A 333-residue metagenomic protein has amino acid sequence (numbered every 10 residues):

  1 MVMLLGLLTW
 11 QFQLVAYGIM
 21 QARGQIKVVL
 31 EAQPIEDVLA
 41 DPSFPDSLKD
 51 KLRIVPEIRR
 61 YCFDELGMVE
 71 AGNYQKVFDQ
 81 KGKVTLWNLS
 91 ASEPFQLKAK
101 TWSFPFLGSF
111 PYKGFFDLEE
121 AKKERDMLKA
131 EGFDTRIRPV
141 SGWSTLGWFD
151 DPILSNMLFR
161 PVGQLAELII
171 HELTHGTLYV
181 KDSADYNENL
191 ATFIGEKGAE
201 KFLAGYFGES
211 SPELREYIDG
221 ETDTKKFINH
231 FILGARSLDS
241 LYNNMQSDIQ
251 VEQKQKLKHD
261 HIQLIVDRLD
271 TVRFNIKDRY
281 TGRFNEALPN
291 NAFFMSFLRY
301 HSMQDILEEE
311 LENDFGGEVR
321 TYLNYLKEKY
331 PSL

Functional and structural regions predicted by a protein language model:
M1-Q75, D79-Q80, F274, D278 (+1 more regions): N-terminal low-structure segments adjacent to metalloprotease catalytic domains across cellular compartments
G6-Q21, Q25-E36, K98, G163 (+2 more regions): Metalloprotease/metallohydrolase-associated module, dominated by Zn2+-dependent proteases
A22-G24, W148-D150, T281-R283: Short, motif-level signal for alpha-helix interfacial/capping segments enriched in acidic residues and aromatics/proline
V28, D41, L48-V55, G114-A121 (+7 more regions): Solvent-exposed, acidic/flexible segments
S43-F44, E57-G67, T174-L178, G195-F207 (+6 more regions): Sec-exported extracytoplasmic/periplasmic mature domains
K49-L52, P56, K122-R125, A166-H171 (+8 more regions): Extracytoplasmic/secreted envelope proteins and their assembly/folding machinery, especially bacterial periplasmic
E57-G220, T224: Acidic/His-rich structured neighborhood in mature extracellular/periplasmic domains
N229-L333: Pan-zinc metallopeptidase signature
